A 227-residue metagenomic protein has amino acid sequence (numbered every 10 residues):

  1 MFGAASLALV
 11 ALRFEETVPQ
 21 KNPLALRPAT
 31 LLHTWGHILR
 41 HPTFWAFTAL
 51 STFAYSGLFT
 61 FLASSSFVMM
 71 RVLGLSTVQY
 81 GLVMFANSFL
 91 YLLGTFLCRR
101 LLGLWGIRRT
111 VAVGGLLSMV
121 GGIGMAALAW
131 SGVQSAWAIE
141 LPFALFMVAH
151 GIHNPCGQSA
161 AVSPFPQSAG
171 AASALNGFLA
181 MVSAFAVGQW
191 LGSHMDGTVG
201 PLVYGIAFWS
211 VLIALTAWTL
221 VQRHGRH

Functional and structural regions predicted by a protein language model:
F2-Q20, T216-L220: C-terminal membrane-cytosol helix-exit motif in multi-pass small-molecule transporters
E15-T48: Juxtamembrane intracellular "pre-TM" segments in multi-pass secondary transporters
R40-T60, A144-L145: Pair of pore-lining "gating" transmembrane helices in MFS-fold secondary transporters
A63-Q79: Short amphipathic helix-loop junctions that connect adjacent transmembrane helices in Major Facilitator Superfamily/SLC
T77-F85, A174: Small-residue hotspots at the loop-to-helix junctions and early N-terminal turns of transmembrane alpha-helices
G94-R108: Helix-to-loop junctions at the C-terminal end of transmembrane segments in multipass secondary transporters
R109-C156: C-terminal transmembrane helical hairpin of 12-TM major facilitator-type secondary transporters
Q158-G197, I206: A late C-terminal transmembrane helix in Major Facilitator Superfamily
